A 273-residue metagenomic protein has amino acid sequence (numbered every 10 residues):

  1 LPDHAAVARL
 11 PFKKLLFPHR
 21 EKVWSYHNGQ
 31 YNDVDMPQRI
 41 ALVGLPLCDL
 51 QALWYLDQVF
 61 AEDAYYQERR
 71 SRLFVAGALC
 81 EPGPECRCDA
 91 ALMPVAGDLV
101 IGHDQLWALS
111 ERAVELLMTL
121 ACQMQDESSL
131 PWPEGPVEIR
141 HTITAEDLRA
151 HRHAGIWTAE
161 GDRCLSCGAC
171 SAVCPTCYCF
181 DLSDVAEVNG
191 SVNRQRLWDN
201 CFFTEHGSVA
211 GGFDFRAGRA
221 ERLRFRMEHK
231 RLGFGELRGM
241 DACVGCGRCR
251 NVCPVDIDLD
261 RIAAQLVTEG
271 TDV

Functional and structural regions predicted by a protein language model:
L1-L148, W157: Iron-sulfur-associated redox domains of electron-transfer enzymes in respiratory and anaerobic energy metabolism
L45, D49-L50, T176-L182: Hydrophobic/aromatic-rich, well-ordered segments within soluble, folded domains that form packed cores
H141-D162, F180-V273: Ferredoxin-type iron-sulfur electron-transfer modules in oxidoreductases and energy-metabolism complexes
D147, C164-P175: Oxyanion-binding "anion nests"
